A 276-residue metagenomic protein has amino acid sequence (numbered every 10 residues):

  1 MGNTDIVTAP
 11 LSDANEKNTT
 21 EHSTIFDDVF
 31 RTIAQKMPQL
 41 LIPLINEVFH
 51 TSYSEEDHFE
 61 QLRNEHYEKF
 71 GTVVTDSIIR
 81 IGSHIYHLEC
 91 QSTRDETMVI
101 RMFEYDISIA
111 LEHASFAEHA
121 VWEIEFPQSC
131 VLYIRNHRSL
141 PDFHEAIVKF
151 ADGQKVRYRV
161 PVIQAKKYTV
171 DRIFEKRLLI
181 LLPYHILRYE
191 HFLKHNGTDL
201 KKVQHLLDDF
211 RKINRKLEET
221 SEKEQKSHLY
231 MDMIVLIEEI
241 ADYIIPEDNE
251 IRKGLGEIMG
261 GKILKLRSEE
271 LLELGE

Functional and structural regions predicted by a protein language model:
M1-H185: Accessory alpha/beta interaction modules
N3-T20, R80-S92, G197-E276: Short, charged alpha-helical interaction segments and adjacent helix-coil junctions
D28, I107, K176-K194, D232-Y243: Short, hydrophobic/amphipathic alpha-helical patches that form generic packing surfaces within helical domains
Q39-L40, H50-S54, A114, Y189-T198 (+1 more regions): Short helix-capping/linker segments at secondary-structure and domain boundaries
I109-F116, L187-K194, F210-T220: Short regulatory "switch" loops immediately downstream of catalytic or recognition motifs within protein catalytic
A120-Q128, L181-Y189, K201-D209, K226-M233: Glycine-rich, flexible loop segments associated with nucleotide phosphate handling
